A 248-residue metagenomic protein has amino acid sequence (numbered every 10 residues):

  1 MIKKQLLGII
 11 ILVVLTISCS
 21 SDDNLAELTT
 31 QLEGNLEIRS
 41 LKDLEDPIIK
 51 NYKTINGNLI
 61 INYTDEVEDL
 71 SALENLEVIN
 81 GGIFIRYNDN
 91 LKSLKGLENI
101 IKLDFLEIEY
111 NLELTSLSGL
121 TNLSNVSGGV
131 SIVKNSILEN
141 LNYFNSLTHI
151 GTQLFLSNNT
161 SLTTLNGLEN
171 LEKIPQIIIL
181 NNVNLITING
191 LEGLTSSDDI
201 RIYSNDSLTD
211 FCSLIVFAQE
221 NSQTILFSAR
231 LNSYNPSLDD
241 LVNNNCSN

Functional and structural regions predicted by a protein language model:
M1-I17: Sec-dependent bacterial lipoprotein signal peptides
K3-L7, A26, D43: Short, flexible coil/linker segments at or flanking structured domains
V13-E37: Bacterial Sec-dependent N-terminal signal peptides
Q31-D43, I55-V67, A72, V78-L91 (+8 more regions): Concave beta-strand-loop units of leucine-rich repeat
E45-N51: Acidic Gly/Asp/Thr-rich repetitive segments characteristic of extracellular carbohydrate-active and adhesion proteins
